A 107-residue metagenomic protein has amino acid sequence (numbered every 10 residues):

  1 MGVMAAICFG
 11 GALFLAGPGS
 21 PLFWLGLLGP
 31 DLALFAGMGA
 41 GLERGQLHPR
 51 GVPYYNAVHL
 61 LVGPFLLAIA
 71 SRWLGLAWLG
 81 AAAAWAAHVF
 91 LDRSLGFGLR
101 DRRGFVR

Functional and structural regions predicted by a protein language model:
M1-R107: N-terminal membrane-targeting hydrophobic helices
